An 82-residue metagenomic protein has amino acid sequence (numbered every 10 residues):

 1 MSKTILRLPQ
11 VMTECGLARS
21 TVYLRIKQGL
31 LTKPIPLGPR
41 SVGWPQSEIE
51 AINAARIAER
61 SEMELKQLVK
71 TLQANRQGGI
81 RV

Functional and structural regions predicted by a protein language model:
M1-G16, T21, R40-V42, Q46-V82: Basic Lys/Arg-rich amphipathic helical interaction modules
L24: Base-recognition residues in the alpha-helical recognition helix of bacterial helix-turn-helix
K27-Q28, A54: Residue-level detection of the helix-turn-helix DNA-binding "recognition helix"
Q28-I35: Short, solvent-exposed alpha-helical "recognition" segments
